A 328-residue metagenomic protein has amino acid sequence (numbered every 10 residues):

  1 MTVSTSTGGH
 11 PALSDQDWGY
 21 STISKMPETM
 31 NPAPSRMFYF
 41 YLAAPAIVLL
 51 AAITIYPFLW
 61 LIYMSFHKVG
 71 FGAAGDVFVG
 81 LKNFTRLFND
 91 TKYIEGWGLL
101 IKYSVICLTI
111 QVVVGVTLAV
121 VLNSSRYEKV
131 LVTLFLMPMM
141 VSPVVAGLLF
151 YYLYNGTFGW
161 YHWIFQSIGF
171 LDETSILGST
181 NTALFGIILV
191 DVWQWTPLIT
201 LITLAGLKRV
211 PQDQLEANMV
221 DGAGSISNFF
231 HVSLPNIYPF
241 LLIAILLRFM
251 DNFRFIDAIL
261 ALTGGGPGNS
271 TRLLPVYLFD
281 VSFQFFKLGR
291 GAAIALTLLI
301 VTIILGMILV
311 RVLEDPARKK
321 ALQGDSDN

Functional and structural regions predicted by a protein language model:
M1-T2, A52: N-terminal secretory/membrane targeting signals
T2-P34: Short, Lys/Arg-rich, polar N-terminal cytosolic tail immediately upstream of the first transmembrane signal-anchor
S35-N328: A structural signal for multi-pass alpha-helical bundles of membrane permease subunits that mediate small-molecule
